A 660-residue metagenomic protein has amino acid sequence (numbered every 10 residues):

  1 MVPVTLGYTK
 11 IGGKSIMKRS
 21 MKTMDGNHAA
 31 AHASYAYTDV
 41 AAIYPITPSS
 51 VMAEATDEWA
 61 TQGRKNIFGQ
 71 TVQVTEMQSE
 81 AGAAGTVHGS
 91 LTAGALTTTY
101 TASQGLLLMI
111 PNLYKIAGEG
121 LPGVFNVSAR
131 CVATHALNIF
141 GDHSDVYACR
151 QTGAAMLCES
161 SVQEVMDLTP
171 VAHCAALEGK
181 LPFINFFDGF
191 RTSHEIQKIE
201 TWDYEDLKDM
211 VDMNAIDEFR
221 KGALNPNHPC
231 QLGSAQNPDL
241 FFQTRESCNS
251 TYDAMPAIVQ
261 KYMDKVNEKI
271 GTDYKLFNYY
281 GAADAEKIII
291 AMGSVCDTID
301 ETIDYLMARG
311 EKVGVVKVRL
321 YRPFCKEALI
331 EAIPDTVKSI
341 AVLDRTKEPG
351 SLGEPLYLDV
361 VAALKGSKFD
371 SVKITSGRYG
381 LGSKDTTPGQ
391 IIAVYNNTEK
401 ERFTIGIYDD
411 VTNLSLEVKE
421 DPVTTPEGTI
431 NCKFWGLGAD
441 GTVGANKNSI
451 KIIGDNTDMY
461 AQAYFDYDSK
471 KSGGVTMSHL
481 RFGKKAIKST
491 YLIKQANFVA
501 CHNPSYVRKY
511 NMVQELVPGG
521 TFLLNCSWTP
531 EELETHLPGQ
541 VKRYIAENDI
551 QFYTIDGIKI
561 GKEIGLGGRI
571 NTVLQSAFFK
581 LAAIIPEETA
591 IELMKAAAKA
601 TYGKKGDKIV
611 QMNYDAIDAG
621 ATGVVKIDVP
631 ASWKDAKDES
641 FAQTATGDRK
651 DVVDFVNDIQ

Functional and structural regions predicted by a protein language model:
Y8-A148, G153, P170, F190 (+4 more regions): Thiamine diphosphate
S20-T23, P323-A328, T336-S339, L343-E354 (+2 more regions): Active-site cofactor/cluster-binding pocket
V40-E76, K269, A283-D284, I288-R319 (+1 more regions): Anionic-ligand anchoring segments at beta-strand to alpha-helix junctions in alpha/beta enzyme folds, i.e., glycine
M52-D57, T86-G89, M109-L113, T134-F140 (+13 more regions): Short acidic, glycine/serine/threonine-rich loops at helix termini
F68-V72, F183-N278: Conformationally flexible catalytic loops at phosphate/diphosphate-handling active centers
I139-G189, M213, F369-G380, E547-D549 (+1 more regions): Conserved thiamine diphosphate
Q260-Y408, H479-R481, A496-F498, P518-E547 (+2 more regions): Thiamine diphosphate
